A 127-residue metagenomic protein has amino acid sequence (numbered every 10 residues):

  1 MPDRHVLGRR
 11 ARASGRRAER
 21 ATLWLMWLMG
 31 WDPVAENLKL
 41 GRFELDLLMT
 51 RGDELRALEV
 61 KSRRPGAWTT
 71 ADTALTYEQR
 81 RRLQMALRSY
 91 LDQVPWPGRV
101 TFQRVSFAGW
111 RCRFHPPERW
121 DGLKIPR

Functional and structural regions predicted by a protein language model:
M1-E36: Acidic-basic catalytic patches of nuclease active cores, encompassing PD-(D/E)XK and other metal-cofactor nuclease
P2-H5, S62-R111: Catalytic cores of nucleic-acid endonucleases
M26, L45-T70, L83: Conserved catalytic cores of phosphodiester-cleaving nucleases, focusing on short active-site segments
L28, G41, T50, V105 (+1 more regions): Positively charged, solvent-exposed patches that mediate nucleic-acid binding
P33-A35, A57, F102: Hydrophobic residues on conserved beta-strands that form the core of alpha/beta folds
L38-L40, W96: Short polar/acidic secondary-structure junctions
L40-F43, W110: Short acidic/glycine-enriched loop/turn segments that link adjacent beta-strands
S106-R127: Short, low-complexity, polybasic intrinsically disordered segments
